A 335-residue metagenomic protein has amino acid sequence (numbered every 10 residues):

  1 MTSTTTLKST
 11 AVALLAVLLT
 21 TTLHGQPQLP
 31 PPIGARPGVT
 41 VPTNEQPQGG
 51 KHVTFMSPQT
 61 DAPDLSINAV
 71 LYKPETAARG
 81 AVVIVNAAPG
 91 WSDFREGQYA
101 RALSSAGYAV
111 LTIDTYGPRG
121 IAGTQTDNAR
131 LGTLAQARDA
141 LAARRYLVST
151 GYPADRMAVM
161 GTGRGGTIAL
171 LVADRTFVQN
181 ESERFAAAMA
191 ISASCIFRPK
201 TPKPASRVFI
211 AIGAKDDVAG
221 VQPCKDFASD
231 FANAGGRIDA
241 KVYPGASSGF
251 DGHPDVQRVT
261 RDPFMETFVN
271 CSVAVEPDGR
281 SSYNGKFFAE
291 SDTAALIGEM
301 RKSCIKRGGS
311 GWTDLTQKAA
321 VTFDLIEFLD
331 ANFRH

Functional and structural regions predicted by a protein language model:
Q28-A77: N-terminal cap/lid segment of alpha/beta-hydrolase-fold proteins
A77-R79, V85-A122, F197-R198, D217-V221: Short substrate-entry loop that stabilizes the transition state in hydrolases
A129-T150, L171: Alpha/beta-hydrolase active-site loop
Y152-G163: Alpha/beta-hydrolase fold nucleophile elbow
G166-Q179: Short glycine-enriched nucleophile-adjacent loop and the immediately C-terminal alpha-helix near the catalytic center
I210-I212, D216: Short beta-strand/loop motif that positions the catalytic acidic residue of the alpha/beta-hydrolase fold
A219-D230, D255: Short alpha-helix in the alpha/beta-hydrolase fold that links the catalytic acid
R237-H335: C-terminal catalytic histidine-bearing segment of alpha/beta-hydrolase fold enzymes
